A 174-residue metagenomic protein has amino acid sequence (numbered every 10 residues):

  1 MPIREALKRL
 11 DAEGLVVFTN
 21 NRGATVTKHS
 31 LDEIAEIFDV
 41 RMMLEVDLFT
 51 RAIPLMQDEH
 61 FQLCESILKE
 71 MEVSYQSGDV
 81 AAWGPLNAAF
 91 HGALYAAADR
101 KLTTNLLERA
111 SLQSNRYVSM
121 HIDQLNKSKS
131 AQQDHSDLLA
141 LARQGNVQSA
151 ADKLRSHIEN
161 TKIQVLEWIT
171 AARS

Functional and structural regions predicted by a protein language model:
M1-P54, H60, A96, K162-S174: Short linear motifs at protein or domain termini
L15, A140-L141: Short alpha-helical segment immediately N-terminal to, or the first helix within, an HTH/HTH-like DNA-binding domain
N21, L44, S66, S130-Q133: Alpha-helix N-cap/N′ positions at the starts of helices
S30-L31, Y117-H121: Short alpha-helical transmembrane interface motifs in multi-pass membrane proteins
I37, F49, D58-S119, Q133-A140 (+1 more regions): Conserved amphipathic alpha-helical segments that form helical-bundle/coiled-coil interaction surfaces
D123-K127: Solvent-exposed loop and edge beta-strand segments that line ligand/cofactor-binding and catalytic clefts
